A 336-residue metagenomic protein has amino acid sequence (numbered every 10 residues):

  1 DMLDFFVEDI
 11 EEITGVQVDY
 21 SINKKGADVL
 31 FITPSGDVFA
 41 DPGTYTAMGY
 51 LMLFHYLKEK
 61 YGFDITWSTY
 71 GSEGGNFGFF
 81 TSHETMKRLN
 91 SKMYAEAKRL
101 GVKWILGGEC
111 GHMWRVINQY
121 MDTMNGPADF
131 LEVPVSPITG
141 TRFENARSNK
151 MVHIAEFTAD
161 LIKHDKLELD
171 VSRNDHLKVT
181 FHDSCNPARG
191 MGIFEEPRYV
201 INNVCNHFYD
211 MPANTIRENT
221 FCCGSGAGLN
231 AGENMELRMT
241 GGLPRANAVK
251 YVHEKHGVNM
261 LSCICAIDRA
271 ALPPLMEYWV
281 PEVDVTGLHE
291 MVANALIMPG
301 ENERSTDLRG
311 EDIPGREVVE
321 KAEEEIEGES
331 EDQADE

Functional and structural regions predicted by a protein language model:
D1-S136, G140, G310-E323, S330-D332: Iron-sulfur-cluster electron-transfer modules
T33-V38, T69-F80, E84, G107-R115 (+3 more regions): Local cysteine-cluster metal-coordination motifs and their immediate loop/turn environment, predominantly Fe-S cluster
L57, Y61, T66-T69, K163-L167 (+1 more regions): Redox- and metal-dependent alpha/beta enzyme cores, enriched for Fe-S-associated oxidoreductases and cofactor-handling
M86-L89, K166-F181, G228-G241, N302-E329: A polyampholytic, Gly/Pro-enriched intrinsically disordered region
N90, E236-N259, A270: A short, acidic, amphipathic alpha-helical segment used as a generic capping/interface helix at domain edges
K98-K103, K178-T180, V252-N259: Short, surface-exposed connector motifs at secondary-structure boundaries
I117-Y120, I201, L272: Hydrophobic packing residues within well-ordered alpha-helices of enzyme cores
F130-S172, A213-E218, E277-G315: Short, flexible loop segments at boundaries between secondary-structure elements
